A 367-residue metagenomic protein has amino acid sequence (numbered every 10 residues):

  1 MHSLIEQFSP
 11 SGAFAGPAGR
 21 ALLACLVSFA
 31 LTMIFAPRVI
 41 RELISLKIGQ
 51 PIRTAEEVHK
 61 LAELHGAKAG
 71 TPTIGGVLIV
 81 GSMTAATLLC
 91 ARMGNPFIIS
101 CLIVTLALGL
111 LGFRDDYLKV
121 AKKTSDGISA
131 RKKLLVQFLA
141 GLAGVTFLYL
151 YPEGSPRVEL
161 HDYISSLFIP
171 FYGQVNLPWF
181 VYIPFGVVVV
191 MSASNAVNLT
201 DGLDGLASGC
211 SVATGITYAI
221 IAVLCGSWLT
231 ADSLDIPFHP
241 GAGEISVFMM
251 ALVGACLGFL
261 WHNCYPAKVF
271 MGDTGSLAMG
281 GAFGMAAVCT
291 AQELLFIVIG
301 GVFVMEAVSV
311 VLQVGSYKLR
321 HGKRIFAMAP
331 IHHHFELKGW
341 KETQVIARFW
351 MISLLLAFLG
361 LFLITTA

Functional and structural regions predicted by a protein language model:
H2-I44, E56-E57, G81-F113, G144 (+2 more regions): Alpha-helical transmembrane segments
P51-E63, G76-M83: A short glycine/small-residue-enriched secondary-structure motif
T54-T71, S125-K133, H332: Juxtamembrane helix-capping/reentrant segments at transmembrane boundaries
G66-V80, R131-A140, E342-L354: Select subsegments of transmembrane alpha-helices in polytopic membrane proteins, especially boundary-proximal
A69, G94-L102, A121-V136: Membrane-interfacial loop-to-helix junctions in multi-pass inner-membrane proteins
S165-V175: A short, charged helix-loop
